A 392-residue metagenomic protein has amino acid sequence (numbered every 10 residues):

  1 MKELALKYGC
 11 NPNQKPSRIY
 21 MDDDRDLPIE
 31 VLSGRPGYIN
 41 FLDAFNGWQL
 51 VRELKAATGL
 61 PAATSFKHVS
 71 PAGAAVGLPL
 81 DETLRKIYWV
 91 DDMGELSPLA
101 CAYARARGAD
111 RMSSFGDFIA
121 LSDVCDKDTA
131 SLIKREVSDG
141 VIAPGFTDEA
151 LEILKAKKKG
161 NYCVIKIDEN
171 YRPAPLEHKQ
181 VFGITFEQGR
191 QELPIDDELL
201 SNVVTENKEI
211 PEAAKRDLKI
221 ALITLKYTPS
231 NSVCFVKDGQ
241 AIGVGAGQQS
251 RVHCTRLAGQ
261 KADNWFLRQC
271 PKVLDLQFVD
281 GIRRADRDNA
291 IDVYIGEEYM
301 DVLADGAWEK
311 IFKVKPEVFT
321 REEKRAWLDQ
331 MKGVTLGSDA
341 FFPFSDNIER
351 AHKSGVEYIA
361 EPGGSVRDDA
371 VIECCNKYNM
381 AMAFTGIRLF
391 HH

Functional and structural regions predicted by a protein language model:
M1-L199, A214-S232: Active-site loops and adjacent core secondary-structure elements that bind or stabilize anionic groups
E53, Y227, N264-R268, K353 (+1 more regions): Conserved helix-loop functional segments at active or binding sites
A57-S65, V164-I167, S230-K237, L267-F278 (+1 more regions): Flexible, glycine/charged-enriched surface loops at secondary-structure junctions
S70, C125, K237-Q240, Q248 (+2 more regions): Active-site-proximal loop/turn and secondary-structure-junction residues that shape catalytic pockets, frequently
A72-M112, I242-F341: Glycine- and Gly-Pro-enriched alpha-helical subdomains that act as flexible, kink-prone "lid/hinge" or packing modules
D117, L121-S122, R135-I165, N170-R172 (+5 more regions): C-terminal binding/interaction regions
V124, V203-A213, F342: Bateman/CBS regulatory modules and CBS-like beta-alpha motifs in cytosolic regions of diverse proteins
P175-I210, R268-D288: Substrate-contacting helices/loops that form the catalytic groove of nucleic-acid and nucleotide-polymer processing
